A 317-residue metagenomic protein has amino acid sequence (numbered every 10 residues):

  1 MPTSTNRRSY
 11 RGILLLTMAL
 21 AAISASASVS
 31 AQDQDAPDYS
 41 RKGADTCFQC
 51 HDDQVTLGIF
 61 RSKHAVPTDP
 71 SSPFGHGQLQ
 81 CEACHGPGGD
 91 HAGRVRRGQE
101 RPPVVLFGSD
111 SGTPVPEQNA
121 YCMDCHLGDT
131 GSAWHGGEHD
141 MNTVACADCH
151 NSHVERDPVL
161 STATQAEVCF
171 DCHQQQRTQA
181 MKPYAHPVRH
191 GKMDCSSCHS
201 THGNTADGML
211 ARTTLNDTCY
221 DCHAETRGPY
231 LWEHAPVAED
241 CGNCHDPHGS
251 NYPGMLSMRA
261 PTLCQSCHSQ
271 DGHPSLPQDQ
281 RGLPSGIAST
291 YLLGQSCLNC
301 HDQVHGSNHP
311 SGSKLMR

Functional and structural regions predicted by a protein language model:
P2, A27-R317: Short sequence/structural segments immediately N-terminal
P2-L16: Bacterial N-terminal signal peptides that target proteins for export
I13-A25: Bacterial N-terminal signal peptides
